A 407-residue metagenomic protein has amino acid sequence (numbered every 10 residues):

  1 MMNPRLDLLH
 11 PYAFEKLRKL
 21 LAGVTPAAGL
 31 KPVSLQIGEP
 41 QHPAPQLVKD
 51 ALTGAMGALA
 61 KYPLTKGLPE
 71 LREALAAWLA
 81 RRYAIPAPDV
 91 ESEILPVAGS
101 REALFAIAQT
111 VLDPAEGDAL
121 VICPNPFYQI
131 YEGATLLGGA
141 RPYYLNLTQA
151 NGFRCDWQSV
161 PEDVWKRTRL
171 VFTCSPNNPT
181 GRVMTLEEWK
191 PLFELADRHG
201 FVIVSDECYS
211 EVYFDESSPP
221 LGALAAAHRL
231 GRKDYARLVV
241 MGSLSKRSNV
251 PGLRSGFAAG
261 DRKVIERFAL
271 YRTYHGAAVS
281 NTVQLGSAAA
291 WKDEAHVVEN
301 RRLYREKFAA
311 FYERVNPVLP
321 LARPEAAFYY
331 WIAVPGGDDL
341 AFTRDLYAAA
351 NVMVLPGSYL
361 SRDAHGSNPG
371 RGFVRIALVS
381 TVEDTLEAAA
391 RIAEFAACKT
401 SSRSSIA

Functional and structural regions predicted by a protein language model:
M2-E102, A290-W291, K399, A407: N-terminal small-domain helix-loop-helix segment of the aminotransferase-like
V24, A28, G138, R198-H199 (+2 more regions): Helix C-cap/helix->beta junction micro-motif
L59-E194, E211-V212, E216-R232, V239 (+2 more regions): Conserved core of the PLP fold type I
I85-P88, K233, D345-V354, L360-A407: PLP-dependent enzyme catalytic core of the Aspartate aminotransferase-like
A226-R267: Active-site PLP attachment segment
R262, V279-E294, E299-N300: Structural motif of enzymes handling amino- and sulfur-group chemistry
F268-R272, A290-Y312: Structural signature of PLP-dependent enzymes
Q284, A288, L303-Y312, L321-A333 (+1 more regions): Conserved glycine-rich beta-strand-loop-beta hairpin in the small C-terminal domain of fold type I
